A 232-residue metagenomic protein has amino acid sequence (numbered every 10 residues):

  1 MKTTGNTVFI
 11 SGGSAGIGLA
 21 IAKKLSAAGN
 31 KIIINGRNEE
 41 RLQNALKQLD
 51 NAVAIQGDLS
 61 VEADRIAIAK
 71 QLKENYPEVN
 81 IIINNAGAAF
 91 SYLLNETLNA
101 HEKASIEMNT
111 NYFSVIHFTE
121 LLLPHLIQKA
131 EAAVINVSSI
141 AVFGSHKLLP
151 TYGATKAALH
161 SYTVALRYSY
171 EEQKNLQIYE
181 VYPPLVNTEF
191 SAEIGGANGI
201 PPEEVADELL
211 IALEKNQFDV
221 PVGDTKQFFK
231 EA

Functional and structural regions predicted by a protein language model:
T7, G12-G16: Conserved glycine-rich cofactor-binding loop
A28-N44: Conserved glycine-rich Rossmann-like NAD(P)H-binding loop of the short-chain dehydrogenase/reductase
E39, G57-A69: The beta1-alpha1 cofactor-binding region of Rossmann-like NAD(H)/NADP(H)-dependent oxidoreductases
A89-S105, L148: Conserved mid-core segment of classical short-chain dehydrogenase/reductases
T119, T155: Active-site helix of classical SDR
S139: Residue(s) in the substrate-gating loop at a strand-loop-helix junction that position the organic substrate next
E180-V181, T188, A192-E231: C-terminal helical subdomain
